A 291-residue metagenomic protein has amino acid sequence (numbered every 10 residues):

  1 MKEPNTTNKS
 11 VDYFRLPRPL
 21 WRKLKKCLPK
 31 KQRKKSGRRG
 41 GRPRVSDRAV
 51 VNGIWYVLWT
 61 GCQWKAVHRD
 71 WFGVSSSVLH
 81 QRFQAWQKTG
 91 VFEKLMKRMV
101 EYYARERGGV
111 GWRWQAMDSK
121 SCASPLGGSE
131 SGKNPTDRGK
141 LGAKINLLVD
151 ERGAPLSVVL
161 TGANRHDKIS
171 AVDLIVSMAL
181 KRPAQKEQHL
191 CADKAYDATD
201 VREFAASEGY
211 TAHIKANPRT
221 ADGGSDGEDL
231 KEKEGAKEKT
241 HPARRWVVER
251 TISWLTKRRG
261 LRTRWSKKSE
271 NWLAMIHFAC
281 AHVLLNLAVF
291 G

Functional and structural regions predicted by a protein language model:
M1-G291: Short alpha-helical elements
